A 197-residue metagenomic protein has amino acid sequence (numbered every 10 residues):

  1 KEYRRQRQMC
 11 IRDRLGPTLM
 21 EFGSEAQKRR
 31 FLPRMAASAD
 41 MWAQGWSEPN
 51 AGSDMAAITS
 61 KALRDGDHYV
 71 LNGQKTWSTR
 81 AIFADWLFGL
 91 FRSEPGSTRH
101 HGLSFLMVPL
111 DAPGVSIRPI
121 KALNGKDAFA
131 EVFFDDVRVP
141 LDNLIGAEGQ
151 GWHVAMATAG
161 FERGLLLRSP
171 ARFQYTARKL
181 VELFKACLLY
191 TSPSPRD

Functional and structural regions predicted by a protein language model:
K1-R7, I11, Y190-D197: Single conserved hydrophobic/aromatic residue that forms the stacking wall/gate of nucleotide- or nucleobase-binding
R5-R29, P33-A39, T79-W86, A147 (+2 more regions): Internal helix-loop-helix
S24, Q44, L71-G73, L106 (+1 more regions): Buried hydrophobic positions in well-ordered alpha/beta secondary-structure cores of metabolic enzymes
A39-W46: A short, Trp-centered hydrophobic/proline-enriched beta-strand micro-motif
N50-S53, W77-R80, P95-S97, K121-A128: Short Gly/Pro-enriched turn/cap motifs at secondary-structure boundaries
S60-A62: A structural signal for short hydrophobic beta-strand segments in well-ordered beta-sheet cores
H68, N72-R118: A short core secondary-structure module
V115-S192: Glycine-rich beta->alpha junctions and the first turn(s) of the following alpha-helix
